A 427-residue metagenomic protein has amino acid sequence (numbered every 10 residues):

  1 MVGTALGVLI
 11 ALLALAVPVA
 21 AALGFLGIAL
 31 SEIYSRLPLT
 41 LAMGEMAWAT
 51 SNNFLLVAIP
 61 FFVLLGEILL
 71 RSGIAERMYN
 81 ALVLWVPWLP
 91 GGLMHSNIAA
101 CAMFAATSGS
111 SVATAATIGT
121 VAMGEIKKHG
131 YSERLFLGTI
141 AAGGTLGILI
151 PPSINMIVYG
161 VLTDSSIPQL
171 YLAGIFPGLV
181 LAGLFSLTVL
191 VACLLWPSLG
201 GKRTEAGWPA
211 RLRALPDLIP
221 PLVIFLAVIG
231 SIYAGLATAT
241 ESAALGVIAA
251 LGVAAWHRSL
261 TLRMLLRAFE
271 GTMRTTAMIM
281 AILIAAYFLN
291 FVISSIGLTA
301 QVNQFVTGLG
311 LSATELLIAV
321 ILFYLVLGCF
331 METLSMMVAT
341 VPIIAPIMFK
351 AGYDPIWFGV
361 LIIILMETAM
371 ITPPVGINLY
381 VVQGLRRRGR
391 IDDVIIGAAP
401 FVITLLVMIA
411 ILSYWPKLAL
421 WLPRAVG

Functional and structural regions predicted by a protein language model:
M1-G427: Alpha-helical transmembrane segments of multi-pass membrane transport proteins
